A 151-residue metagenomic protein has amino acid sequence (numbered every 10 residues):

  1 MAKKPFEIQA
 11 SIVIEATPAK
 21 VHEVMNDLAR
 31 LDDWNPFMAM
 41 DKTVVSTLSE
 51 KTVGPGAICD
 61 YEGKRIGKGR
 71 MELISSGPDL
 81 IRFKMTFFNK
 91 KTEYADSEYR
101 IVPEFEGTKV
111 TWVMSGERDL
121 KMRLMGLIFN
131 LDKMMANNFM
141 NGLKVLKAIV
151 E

Functional and structural regions predicted by a protein language model:
M1-S49: Hydrophobic ligand-binding cavity/cleft-lining segments
E7-Q9, I66-M71, T92-E98: Short, surface-exposed coil-to-beta transition loops
S11-E15, D60, E72, K84 (+1 more regions): Generic structural detector for well-ordered beta-strands
I14-A16, R65-G67, G77, N89-K91 (+1 more regions): Beta-strand elements of well-folded, non-transmembrane domains
E15-A19, I74-D79, R100-T111, A148-E151: A short, structured loop/turn motif at beta-sheet edges
K20-M25, L31, C59, L73 (+4 more regions): Hydrophobic pocket/interface hotspot
G56-K64, R82-F88: Short beta-strand segments that buttress and anchor functional surface loops
T86-M140, L146-A148: Beta-strand/loop substructures that line and gate deep hydrophobic ligand-binding cavities in soluble
